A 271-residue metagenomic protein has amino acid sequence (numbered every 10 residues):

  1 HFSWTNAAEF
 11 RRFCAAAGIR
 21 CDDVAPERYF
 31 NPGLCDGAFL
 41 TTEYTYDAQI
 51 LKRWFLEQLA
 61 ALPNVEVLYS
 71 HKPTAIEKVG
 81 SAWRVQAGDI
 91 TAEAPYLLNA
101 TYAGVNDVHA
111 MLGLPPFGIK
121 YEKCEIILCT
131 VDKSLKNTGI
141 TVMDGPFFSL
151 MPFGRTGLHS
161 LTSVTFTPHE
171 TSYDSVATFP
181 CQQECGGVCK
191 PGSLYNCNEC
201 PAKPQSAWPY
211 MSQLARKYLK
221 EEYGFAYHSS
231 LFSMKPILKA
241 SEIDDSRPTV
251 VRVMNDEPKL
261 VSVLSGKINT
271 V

Functional and structural regions predicted by a protein language model:
H1-R28: Dinucleotide-binding Rossmann-like beta1-alpha1 core, especially the glycine-rich loop that anchors the ADP
R20-V24, E66-L68, A226-H228: General small-molecule cofactor/ligand-binding pocket signal
A38-Y96, A100-A110, V271: Helical element adjacent to the flavin cofactor pocket in flavoenzyme catalytic cores
T42, I50, W54, S206-V271: C-terminal catalytic lobe of FAD-dependent flavoproteins
I76-V79, M151-F153, R252-M254: Short beta-strand micro-motifs enriched in acidic
I90-M143, F153-G157: Central helical "cap/lid" subdomain
S149, H159-T162: A conserved active-site cap/scaffold subdomain adjacent to cofactor or substrate pockets
T156-G157, F166-K235: Flavin-binding catalytic cores
